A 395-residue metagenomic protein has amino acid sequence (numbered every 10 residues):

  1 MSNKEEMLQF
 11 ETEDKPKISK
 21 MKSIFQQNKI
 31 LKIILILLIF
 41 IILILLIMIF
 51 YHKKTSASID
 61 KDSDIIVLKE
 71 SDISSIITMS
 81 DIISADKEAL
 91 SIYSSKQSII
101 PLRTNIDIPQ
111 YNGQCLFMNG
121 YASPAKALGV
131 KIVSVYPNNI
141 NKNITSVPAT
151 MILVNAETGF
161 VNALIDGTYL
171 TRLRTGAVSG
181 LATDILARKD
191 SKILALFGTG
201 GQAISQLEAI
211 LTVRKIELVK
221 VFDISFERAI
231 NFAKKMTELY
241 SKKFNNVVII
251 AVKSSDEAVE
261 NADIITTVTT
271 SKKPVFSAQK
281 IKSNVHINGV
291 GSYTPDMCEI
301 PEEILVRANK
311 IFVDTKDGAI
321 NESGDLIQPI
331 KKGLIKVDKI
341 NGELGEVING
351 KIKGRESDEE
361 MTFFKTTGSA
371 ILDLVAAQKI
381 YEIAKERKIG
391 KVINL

Functional and structural regions predicted by a protein language model:
M1-S19: N-terminal intrinsically disordered, acidic low-complexity segments at the extreme N-terminus
S19-L38, I42-S56: Long, hydrophobic or amphipathic alpha-helical segments
I47-L170, G180, D190, G342 (+2 more regions): N-terminal ligand-binding/catalytic initiation module
D60, E70-S74, M297-L395: Adenosine-phosphate binding glycine-rich loop
L186-I193, K215, K282-S283: Short helix-loop-beta connector
T199-G200: Glycine-rich Rossmann-fold phosphate-binding loop(s) that bind the pyrophosphate of adenine dinucleotide cofactors
V213-Y240: NAD(P)-binding Rossmann-fold cofactor-contacting core
S241-L334: Rossmann-like adenosine-cofactor binding region
